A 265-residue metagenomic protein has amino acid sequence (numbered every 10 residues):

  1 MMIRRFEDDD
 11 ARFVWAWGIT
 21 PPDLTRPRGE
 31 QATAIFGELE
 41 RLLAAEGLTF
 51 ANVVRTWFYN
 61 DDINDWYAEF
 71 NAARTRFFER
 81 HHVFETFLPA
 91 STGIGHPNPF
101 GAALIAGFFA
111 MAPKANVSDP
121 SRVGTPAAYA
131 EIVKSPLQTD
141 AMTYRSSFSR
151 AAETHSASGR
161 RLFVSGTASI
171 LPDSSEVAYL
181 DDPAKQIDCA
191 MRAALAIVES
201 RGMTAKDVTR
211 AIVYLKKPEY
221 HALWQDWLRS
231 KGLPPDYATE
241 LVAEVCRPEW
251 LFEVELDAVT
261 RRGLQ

Functional and structural regions predicted by a protein language model:
M1-Q265: N-terminal presequence-like segments and the immediate start of the first folded domain
